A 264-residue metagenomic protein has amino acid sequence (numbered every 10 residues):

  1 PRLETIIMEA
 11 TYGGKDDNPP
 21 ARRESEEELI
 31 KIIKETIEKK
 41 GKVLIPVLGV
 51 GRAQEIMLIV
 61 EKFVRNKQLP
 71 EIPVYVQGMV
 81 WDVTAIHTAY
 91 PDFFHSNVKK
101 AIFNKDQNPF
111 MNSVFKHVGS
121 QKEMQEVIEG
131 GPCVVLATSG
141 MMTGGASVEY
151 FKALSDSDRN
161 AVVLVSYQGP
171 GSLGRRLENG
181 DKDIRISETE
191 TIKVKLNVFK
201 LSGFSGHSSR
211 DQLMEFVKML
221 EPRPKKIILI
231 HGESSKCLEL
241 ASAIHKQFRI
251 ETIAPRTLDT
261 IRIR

Functional and structural regions predicted by a protein language model:
P1-R264: Acidic/His-rich, metal-assisted hydrolase cores and their charged scaffolds
